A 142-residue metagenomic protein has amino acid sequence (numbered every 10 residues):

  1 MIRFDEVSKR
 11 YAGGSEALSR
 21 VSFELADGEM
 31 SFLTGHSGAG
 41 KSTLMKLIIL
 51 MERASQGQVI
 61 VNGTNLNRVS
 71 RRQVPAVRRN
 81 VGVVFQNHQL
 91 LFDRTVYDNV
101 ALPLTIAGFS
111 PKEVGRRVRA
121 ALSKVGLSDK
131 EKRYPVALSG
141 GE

Functional and structural regions predicted by a protein language model:
T34-H36: The feature captures the beta-strand-to-loop junction immediately N-terminal to the Walker
I49: Helix-to-loop junction immediately C-terminal to a conserved catalytic motif
G57-N65: Conserved ABC transporter NBD signature motif
T64-N65, T105, K112-K130: Conserved ABC ATPase "signature" region
L66-G82, G108-P111, G115: ABC ATPase NBD coupling module
D93-P103: Short coil-to-helix segment of the ABC ATPase nucleotide-binding domain corresponding to the Q-loop/switch region
Y134-E142: Conserved ABC ATPase signature
